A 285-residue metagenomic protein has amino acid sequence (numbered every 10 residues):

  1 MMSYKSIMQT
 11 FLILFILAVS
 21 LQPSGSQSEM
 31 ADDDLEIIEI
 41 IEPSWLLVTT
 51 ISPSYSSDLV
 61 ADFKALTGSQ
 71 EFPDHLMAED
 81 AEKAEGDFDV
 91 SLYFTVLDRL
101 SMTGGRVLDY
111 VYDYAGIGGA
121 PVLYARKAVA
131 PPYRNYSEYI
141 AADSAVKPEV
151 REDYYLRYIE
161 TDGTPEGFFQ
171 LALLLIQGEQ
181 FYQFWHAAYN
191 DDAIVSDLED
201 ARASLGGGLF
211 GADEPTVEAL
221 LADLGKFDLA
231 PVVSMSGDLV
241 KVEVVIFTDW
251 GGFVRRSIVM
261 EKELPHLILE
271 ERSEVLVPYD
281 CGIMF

Functional and structural regions predicted by a protein language model:
M1-F11: Bacterial N-terminal signal peptides that target proteins for export
M2-S3, L46, H186, G251: Short linear interaction motif-like sites in intrinsically disordered regions of transcription factors
T10-S20: Bacterial N-terminal signal peptides
P23-S28: Boundary at the C-terminal end of the N-terminal hydrophobic targeting segment
D33-G225: Extended, low-hydrophobicity segments enriched in charged/polar residues
A230-F285: C-terminal, beta-strand-rich globular interaction domains
